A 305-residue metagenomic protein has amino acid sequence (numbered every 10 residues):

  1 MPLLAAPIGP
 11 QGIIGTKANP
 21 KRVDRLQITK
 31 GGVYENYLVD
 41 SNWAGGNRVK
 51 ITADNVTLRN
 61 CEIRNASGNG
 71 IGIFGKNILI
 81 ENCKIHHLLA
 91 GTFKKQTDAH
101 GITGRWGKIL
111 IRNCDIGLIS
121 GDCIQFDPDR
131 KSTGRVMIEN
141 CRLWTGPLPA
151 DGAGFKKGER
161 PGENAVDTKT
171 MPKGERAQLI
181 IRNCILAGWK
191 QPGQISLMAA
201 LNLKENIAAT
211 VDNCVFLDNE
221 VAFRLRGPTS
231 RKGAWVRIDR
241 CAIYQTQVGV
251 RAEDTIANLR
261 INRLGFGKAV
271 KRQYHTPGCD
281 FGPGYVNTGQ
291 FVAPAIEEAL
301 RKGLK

Functional and structural regions predicted by a protein language model:
M1-A5, D115, I119, G134 (+9 more regions): Low-complexity, Gly/Pro
L3-D24, W235, D239, T246-K305: Acidic, glycine- and Ser/Thr-rich low-complexity intrinsically disordered tracts in extracellular/secreted proteins
L3-N60: N-terminal segments that cap or nucleate solenoid repeat domains
A18-D24, W43-V49, N65-G72, T92-W106 (+5 more regions): Extracellular beta-strand/beta-solenoid scaffold signature
L26, G32, L38, W43-A44 (+13 more regions): Residues at the loop-to-beta-strand transition
V33-E35, V56-R59, I78-E81, I109-R112 (+6 more regions): All-beta strand scaffolds that present successive hydrophobic residues in beta-strands
E35, D40, T52, R59 (+21 more regions): Feature marks extracellular polysaccharide-active and adherence modules
K84-K95, P147-L148: Flexible, glycine/small-residue-enriched loop-and-beta-strand segment within the central core of proteins
